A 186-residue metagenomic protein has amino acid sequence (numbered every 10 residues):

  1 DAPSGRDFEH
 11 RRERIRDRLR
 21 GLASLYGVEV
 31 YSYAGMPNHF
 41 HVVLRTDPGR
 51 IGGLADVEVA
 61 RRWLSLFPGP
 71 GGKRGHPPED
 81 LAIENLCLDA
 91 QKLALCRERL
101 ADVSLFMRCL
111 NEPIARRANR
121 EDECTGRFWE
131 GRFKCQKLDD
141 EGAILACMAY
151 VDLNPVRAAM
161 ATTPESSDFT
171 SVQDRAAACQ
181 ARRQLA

Functional and structural regions predicted by a protein language model:
D1-A186: Short catalytic/metal-binding and nucleic-acid-binding patches
